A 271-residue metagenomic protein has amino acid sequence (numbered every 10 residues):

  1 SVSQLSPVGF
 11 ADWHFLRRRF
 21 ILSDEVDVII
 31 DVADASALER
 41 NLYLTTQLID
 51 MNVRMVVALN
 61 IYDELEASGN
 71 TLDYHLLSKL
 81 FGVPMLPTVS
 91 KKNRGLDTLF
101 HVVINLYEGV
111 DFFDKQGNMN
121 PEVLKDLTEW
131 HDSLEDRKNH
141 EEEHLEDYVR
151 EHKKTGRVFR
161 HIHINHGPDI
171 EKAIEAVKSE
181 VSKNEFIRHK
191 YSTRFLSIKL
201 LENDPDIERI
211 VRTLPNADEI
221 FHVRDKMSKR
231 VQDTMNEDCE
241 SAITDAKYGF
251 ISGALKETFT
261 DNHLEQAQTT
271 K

Functional and structural regions predicted by a protein language model:
S1-D12, A35: Switch II (G3) loop of P-loop NTPases
S1-S3, D24-V26, V57-A58, V231-D233: Gly-rich Lys/Arg/Thr-decorated short loops/hinges at beta-loop-alpha junctions or inter-strand turns that position
L5, S36-A37, E64-L65, K91-R94: Glycine-/small-residue-rich active-site loops that bind phosphorylated ligands and cofactors
D12-R17, Y148: Helical segment within the ABC ATPase nucleotide-binding domain
L16-L86: Conserved C-terminal guanine-recognition region of P-loop GTPase G domains, centered on the G4
V56, E66-L264: Alpha-helical transmembrane helix bundles of large polytopic membrane transport and channel proteins
